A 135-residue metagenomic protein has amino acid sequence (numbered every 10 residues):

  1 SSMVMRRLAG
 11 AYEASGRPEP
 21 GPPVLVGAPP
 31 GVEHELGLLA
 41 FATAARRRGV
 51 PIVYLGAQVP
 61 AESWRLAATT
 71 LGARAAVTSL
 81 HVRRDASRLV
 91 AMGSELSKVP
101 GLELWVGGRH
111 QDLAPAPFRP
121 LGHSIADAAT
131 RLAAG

Functional and structural regions predicted by a protein language model:
S1-G93, K98-P100: Conserved binding/catalytic microenvironments
T78-H81, W105-R109: Glycine-rich beta-strand-to-loop/alpha-helix junction loops that act as flexible
G93-L96, E103-W105, L113-A114: Structured C-terminal subdomain patch of bacterial secreted/periplasmic proteins
G107-G135: Peripheral docking tails and interdomain loops at the edges of cofactor- or intermediate-handling domains
